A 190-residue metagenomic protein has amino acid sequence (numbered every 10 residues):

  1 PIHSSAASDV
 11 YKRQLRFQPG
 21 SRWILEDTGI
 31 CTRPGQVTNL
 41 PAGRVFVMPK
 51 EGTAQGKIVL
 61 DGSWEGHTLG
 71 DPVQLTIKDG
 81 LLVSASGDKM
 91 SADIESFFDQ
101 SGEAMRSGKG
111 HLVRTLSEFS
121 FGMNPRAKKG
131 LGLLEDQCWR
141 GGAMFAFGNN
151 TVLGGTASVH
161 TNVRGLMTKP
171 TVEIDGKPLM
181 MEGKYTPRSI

Functional and structural regions predicted by a protein language model:
P1-Y11: Single conserved hydrophobic/aromatic residue that forms the stacking wall/gate of nucleotide- or nucleobase-binding
K12-D27: Charge-patterned, long linear interaction tracts outside catalytic cores
R22, S63-E65, L81-L82, K89-M90 (+4 more regions): Short, glycine-/Ser/Thr-/acidic-enriched flexible segments
W23-G66: Short, conserved active-site entrance elements at the starts or edges of catalytic domains
Q55, P72, D79, R114-E118 (+2 more regions): Active-site lining segments that contact anionic ligands and/or coordinate catalytic metals
Q55-L60, W64-D88, A92-I94: Metallocofactor- and cofactor-centric catalytic cores in central/energy metabolism, strongly enriched
T68, S84-F147: Dual-mode signal for accessory low-complexity, basic/Gly-rich regions
G130-I190: Internal helix-turn-beta structural module
